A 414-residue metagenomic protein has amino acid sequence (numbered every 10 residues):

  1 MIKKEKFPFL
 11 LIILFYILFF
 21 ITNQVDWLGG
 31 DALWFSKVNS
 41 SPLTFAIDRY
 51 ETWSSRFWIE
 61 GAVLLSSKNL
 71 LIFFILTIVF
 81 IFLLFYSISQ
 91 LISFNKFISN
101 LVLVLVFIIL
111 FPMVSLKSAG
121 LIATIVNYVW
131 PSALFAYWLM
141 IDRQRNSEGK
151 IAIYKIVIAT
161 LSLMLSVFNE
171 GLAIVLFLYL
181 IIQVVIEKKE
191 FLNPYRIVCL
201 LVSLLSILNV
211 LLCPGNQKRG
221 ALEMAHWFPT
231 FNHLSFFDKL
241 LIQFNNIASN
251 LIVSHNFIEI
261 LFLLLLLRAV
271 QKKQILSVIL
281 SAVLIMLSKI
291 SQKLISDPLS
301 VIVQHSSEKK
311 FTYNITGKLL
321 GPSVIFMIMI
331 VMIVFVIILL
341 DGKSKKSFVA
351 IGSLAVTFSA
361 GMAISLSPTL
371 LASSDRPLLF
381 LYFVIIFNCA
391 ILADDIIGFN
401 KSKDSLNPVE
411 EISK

Functional and structural regions predicted by a protein language model:
M1-L18: Start-transfer (signal-anchor) and selected internal transmembrane alpha helices of multi-pass inner/ER membrane
T22-E60, L64-L71, G171-V175, L192-M332 (+2 more regions): Transmembrane catalytic cores of multi-pass membrane glycosyltransferases and polysaccharide-assembly enzymes
V63, F85-Q90, F135-Q144, I158-S162 (+3 more regions): Hydrophobic transmembrane alpha-helices
I78-S99, Y137: Transmembrane-helix motifs of polytopic, lipid-linked glycan transferases
K96-F97, K188-I197, L267-A282, F335-A355: Membrane-interface helix-loop-helix junctions at transmembrane boundaries of multi-pass membrane enzymes, predominantly
L105-R143, I315-F335, M362-C389: Membrane-interface micro-motifs in multi-pass membrane enzymes
Q144-L163, P194-V198: Short hydrophobic alpha-helices at membrane interfaces in multi-pass membrane enzymes
I153-Y179: Membrane-interface alpha helices of multi-pass inner-membrane proteins
